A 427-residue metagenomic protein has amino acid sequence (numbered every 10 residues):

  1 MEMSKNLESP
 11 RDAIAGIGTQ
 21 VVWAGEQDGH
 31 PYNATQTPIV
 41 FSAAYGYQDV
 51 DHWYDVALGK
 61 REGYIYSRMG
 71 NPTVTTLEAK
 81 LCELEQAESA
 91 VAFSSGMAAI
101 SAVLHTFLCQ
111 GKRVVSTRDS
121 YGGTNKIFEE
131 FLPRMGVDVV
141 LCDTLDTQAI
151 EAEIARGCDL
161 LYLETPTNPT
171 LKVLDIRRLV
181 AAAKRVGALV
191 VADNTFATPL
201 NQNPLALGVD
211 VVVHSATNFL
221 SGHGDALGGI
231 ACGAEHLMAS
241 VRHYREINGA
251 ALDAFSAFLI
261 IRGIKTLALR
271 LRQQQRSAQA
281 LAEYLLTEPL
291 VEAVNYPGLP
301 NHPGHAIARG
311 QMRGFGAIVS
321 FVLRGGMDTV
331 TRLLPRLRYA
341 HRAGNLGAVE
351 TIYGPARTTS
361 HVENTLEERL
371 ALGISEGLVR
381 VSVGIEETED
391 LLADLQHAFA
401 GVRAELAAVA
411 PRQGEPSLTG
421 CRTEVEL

Functional and structural regions predicted by a protein language model:
M1-R61, R412, P416-L427: N-terminal glycine-rich, Lys/His-bearing helix-loop that initiates the first secondary-structure elements of many
E2-K5, E129-E130, D138-V140, P335 (+1 more regions): PLP-dependent enzyme catalytic core of the Aspartate aminotransferase-like
N6-I14, G18-H30, S89-L290, N295 (+2 more regions): Conserved PLP-enzyme active-site core in the AAT-like
E26-D28, F41-Y47, F196, N218 (+6 more regions): Glycine-rich beta-alpha junction loops
A44, D49-A98, G123-E130: Conserved N-terminal alpha-helix of the aminotransferase class I/II PLP-enzyme fold
A44, G233-L237, I264, L323-D328: Short loop segments at secondary-structure junctions
L84, L285-P289, L337: Acidic-histidine catalytic/liganding microenvironments
V291-V379, V383, L427: Conserved C-terminal alpha-helix-loop-beta "cap" of PLP-dependent enzymes that closes/shapes the active-site mouth
